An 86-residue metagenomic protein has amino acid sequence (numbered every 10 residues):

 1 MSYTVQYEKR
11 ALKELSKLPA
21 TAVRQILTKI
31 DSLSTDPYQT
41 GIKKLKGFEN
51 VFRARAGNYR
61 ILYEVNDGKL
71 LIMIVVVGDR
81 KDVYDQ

Functional and structural regions predicted by a protein language model:
M1-R24, Q39, R55-Y59, E64-Q86: Enriched for short, Lys/Arg-rich terminal
L27: Detector for the c-type heme attachment site
I30-A54: A short, surface-exposed loop/turn module that caps and links secondary-structure elements
